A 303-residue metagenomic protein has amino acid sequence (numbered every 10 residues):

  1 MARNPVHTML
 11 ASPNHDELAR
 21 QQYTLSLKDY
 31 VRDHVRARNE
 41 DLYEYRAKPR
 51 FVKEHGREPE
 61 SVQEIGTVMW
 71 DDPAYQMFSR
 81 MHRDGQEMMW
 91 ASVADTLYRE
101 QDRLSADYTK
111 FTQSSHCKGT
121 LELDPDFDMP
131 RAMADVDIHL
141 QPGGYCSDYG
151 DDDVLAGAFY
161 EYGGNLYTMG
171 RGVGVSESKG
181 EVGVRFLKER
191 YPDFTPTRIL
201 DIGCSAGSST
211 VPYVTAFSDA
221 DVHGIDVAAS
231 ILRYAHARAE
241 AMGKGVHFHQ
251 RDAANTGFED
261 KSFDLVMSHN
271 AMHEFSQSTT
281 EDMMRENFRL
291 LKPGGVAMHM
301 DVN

Functional and structural regions predicted by a protein language model:
P5-R20, T24, K28, E60-D151: N-terminal auxiliary segments of SAM/dcSAM-dependent transferases
V173-T195: Conserved alpha-helix/loop element of class I SAM-dependent methyltransferases that forms part of the SAM/SAH-binding
T195-S205: Conserved class I S-adenosyl-L-methionine
L200, T210-N255: Class I SAM-dependent methyltransferase SAM/SAH-binding core
A254-V266: A short acidic, Gly/Pro-enriched loop at the edge of an enzyme's catalytic core that lines a small-molecule cofactor
L265-S278: A short SAM/SAH-binding and catalytic strip from SAM-dependent methyltransferases
E281-P293: A short glycine-rich, Lys/Arg-flanked "PGG" loop and its adjoining helix->strand segment in the class I
G294-D301: Conserved beta-strand signature within the Rossmann-like core of class I S-adenosyl-L-methionine
